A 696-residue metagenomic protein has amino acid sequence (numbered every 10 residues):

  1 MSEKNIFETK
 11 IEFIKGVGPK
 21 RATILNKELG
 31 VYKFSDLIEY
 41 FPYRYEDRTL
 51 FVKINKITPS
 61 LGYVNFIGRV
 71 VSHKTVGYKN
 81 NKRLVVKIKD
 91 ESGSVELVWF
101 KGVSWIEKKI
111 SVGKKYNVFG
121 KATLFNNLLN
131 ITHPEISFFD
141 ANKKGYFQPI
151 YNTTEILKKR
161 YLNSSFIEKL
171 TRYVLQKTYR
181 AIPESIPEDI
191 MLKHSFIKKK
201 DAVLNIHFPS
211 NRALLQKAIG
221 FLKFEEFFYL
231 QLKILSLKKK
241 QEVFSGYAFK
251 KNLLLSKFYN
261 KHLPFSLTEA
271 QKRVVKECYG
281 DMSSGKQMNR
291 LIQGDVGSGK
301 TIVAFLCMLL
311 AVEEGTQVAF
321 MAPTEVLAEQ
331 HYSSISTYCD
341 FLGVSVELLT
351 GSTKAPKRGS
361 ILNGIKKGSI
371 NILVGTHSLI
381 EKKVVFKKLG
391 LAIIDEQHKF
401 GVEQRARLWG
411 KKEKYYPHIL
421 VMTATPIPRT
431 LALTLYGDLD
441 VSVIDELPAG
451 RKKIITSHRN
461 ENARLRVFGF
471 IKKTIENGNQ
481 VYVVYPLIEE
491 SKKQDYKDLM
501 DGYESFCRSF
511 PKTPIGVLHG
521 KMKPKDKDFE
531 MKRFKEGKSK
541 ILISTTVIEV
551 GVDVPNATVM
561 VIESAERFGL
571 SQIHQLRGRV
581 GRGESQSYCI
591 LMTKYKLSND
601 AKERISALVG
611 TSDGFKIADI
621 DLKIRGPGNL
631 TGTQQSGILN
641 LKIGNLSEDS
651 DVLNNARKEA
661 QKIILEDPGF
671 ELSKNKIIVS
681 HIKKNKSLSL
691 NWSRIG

Functional and structural regions predicted by a protein language model:
T23-I24, F244-I292: Conserved pre-motif I regulatory segment
Y40-V70: OB-fold nucleic-acid-binding modules
R69, K121-A122, A565, R579: Short, surface-exposed secondary-structure boundary micro-motifs
V76-H262: Upstream accessory/linker segments immediately N-terminal to the RecA-like ATPase cores of bacterial MutS and a subset
N130-T132, S137, L391, R405-W409 (+9 more regions): N-terminal cationic and glycine-rich segments that engage phosphates or anionic surfaces
Q287-S606: Inter-lobe coupling/hinge segments of SF2-like helicase ATPases
K512, M531-I541, T545-P555, M560-E563 (+3 more regions): Accessory helical-bundle/CTD segments and flexible terminal tails appended to RecA-like ATPase motors
